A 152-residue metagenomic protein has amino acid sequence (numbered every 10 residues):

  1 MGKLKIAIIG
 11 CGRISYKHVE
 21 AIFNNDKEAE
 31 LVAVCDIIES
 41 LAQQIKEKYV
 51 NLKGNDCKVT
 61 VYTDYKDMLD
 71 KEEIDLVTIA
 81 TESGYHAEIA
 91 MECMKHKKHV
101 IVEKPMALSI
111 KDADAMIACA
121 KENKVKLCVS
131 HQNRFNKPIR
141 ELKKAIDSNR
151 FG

Functional and structural regions predicted by a protein language model:
M1-K53: N-terminal Rossmann-like dinucleotide-binding module
G10, K104, N149: Conserved G/P- and acidic residue-centered "switch" motifs that form tight phosphate/ATP-binding loops in soluble
H18, V59-C119: Beta-loop-alpha module in the N-terminal Rossmann-like domain of NAD(P)-dependent dehydrogenases, especially those
A21, N25, I45-Y49, E92-H96 (+3 more regions): Alpha-helical structural signal in soluble globular domains
E28-E30, C57, E73, R150: Short loop/turn motifs at secondary-structure junctions
A33, L76, K126: Short, Asp-centered acidic motifs that coordinate Mg2+ and/or phosphate in catalytic or ligand-binding sites
L52-T60, A120-K126: A short helix-to-beta-strand connector/capping loop
A107-G152: A contiguous active-site-proximal alpha/beta segment in oxidoreductase catalytic domains
